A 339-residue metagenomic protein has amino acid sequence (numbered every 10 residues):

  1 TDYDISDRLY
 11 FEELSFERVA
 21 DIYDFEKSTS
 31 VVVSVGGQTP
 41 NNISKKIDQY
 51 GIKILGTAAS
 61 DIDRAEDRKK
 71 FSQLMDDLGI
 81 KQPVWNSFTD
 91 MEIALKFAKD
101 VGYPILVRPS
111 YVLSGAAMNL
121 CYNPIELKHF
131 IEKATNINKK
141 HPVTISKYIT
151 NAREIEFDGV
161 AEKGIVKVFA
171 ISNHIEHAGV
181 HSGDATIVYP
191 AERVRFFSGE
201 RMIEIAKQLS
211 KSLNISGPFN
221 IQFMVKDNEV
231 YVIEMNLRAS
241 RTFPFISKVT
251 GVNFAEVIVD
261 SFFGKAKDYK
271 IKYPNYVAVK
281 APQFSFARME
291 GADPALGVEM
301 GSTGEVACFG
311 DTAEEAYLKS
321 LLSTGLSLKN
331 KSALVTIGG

Functional and structural regions predicted by a protein language model:
T1-R18, I22-S28, T39-N41, I52 (+5 more regions): ATP-dependent carboxylate activation and anion-phosphoryl transfer catalytic cores that bind Mg-ATP to form
L9, V33, D61, V84 (+1 more regions): A generic secondary-structure micro-motif detector that highlights 1-2 residue hydrophobic/ambivalent hotspots embedded
L14, V35-Q38, E66, T89-E92 (+1 more regions): Short beta->alpha linker loops
T29-V35: Periplasmic-binding protein-like
N42-K46: A short acidic, amphipathic alpha-helical/loop segment
T57-M118: A conserved helix-loop-beta module that forms one wall/lid of the active-site cleft in ATP-utilizing catalytic domains
